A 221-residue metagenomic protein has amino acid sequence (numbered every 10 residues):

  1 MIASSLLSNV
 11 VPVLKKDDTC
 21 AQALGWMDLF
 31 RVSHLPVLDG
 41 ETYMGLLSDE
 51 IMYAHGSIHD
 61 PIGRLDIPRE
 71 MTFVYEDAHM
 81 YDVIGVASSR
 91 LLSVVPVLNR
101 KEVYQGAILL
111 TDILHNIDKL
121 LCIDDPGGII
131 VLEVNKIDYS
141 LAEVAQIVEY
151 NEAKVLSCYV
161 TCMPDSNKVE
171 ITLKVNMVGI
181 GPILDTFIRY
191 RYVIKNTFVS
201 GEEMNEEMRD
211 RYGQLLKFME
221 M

Functional and structural regions predicted by a protein language model:
M1-W26, V37-D39, Y43-L46, S57-V86 (+5 more regions): Bateman/CBS regulatory modules and CBS-like beta-alpha motifs in cytosolic regions of diverse proteins
V13, D18-D28, H34, E206-Q214 (+1 more regions): Intrinsically disordered, low-complexity terminal regulatory regions
S33, G45-M52, Q105-I113, V193: Short hydrophobic beta-strand motif reused across regulatory alpha/beta modules
S33, S93, K154: Short acidic/polar active-site loop segments enriched in Thr and Asp
N116-L121: Short beta-strand/turn micro-motifs at beta-sheet edges
P126-M221: A conserved regulatory-domain signal marking ACT and ACT-like small-molecule sensing domains and adjacent regulatory
